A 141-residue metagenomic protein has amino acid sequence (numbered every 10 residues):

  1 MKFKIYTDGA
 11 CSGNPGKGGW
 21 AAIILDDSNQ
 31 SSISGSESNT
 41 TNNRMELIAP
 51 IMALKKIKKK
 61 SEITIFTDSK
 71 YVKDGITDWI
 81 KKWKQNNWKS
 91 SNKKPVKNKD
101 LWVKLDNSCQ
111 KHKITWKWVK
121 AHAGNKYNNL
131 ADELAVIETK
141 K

Functional and structural regions predicted by a protein language model:
M1-R44, I48, K55-I57, D132-K141: RNase H-like nuclease fold core
A10-K17, M52-L130, L134, T139: RNase H catalytic domain
